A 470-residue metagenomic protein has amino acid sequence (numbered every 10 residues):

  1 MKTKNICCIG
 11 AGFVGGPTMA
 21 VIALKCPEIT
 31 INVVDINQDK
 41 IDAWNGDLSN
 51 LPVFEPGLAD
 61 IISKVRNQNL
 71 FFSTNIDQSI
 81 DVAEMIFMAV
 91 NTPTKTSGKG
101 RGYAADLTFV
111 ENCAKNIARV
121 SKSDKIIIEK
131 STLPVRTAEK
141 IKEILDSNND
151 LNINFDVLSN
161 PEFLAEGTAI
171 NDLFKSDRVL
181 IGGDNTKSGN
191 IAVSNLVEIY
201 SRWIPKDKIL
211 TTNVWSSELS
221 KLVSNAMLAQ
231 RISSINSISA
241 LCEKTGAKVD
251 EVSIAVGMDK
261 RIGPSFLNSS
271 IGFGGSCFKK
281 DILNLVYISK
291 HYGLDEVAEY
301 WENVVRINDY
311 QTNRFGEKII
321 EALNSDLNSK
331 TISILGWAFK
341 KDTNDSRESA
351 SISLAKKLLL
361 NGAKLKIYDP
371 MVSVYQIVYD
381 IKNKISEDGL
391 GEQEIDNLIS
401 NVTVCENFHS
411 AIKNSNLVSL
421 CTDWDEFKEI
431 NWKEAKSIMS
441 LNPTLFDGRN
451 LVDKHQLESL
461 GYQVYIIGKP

Functional and structural regions predicted by a protein language model:
M1-P470: Structural/interface elements that position substrates and couple domains in central-metabolism enzymes
